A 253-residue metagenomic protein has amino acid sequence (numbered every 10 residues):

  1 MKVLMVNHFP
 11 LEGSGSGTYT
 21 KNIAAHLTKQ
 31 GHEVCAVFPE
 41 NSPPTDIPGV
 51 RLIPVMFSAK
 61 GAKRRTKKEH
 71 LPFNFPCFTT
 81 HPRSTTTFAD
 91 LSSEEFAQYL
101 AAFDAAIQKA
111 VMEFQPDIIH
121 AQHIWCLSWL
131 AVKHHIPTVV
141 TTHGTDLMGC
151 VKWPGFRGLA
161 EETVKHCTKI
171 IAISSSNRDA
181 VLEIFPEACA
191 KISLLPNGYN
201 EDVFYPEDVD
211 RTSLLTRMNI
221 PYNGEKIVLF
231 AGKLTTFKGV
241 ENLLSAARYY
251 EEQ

Functional and structural regions predicted by a protein language model:
M1-K60: N-terminal subdomain of nucleotide-sugar transferases
A36-E113: A conserved catalytic-core segment of Leloir-type glycosyltransferases
I118-A121, L127, A131-C150, I171: Active-site proximal beta-strand in glycosyltransferases
W153-I170: Membrane-proximal helix-turn-helix segments that form the acceptor-binding/catalytic region of lipid-linked
H166-S175, S193: A short beta-strand/loop micro-motif in the catalytic core of glycosyltransferases that engages the nucleotide-sugar
S176, G198: Carbohydrate-associated surface elements
Y205-P221: A short helix/loop element that forms part of the nucleotide-sugar donor recognition site in Leloir-type
Y222-K238, L244-R248: Conserved donor-binding/catalytic core segment of Leloir-type glycosyltransferases
